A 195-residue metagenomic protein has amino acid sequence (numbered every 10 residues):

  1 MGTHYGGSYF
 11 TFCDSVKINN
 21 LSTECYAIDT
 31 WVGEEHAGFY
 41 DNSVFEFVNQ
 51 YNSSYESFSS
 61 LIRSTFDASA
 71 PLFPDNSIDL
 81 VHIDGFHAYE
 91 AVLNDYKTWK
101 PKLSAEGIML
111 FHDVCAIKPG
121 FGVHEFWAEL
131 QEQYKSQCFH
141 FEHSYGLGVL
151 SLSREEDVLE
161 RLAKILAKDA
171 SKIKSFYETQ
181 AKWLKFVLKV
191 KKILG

Functional and structural regions predicted by a protein language model:
M1-G195: S-adenosylmethionine/decaboxylated-SAM
